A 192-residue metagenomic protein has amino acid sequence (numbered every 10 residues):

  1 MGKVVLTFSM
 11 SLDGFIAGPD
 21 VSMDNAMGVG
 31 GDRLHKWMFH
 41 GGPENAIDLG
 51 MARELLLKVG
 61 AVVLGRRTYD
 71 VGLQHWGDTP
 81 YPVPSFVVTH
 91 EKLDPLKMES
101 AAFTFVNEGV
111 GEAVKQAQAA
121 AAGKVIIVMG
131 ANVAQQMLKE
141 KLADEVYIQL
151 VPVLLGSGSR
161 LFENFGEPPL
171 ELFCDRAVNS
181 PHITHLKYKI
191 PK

Functional and structural regions predicted by a protein language model:
M1-K192: Enzymes that bind and transform nitrogen-containing heteroaromatic metabolites
